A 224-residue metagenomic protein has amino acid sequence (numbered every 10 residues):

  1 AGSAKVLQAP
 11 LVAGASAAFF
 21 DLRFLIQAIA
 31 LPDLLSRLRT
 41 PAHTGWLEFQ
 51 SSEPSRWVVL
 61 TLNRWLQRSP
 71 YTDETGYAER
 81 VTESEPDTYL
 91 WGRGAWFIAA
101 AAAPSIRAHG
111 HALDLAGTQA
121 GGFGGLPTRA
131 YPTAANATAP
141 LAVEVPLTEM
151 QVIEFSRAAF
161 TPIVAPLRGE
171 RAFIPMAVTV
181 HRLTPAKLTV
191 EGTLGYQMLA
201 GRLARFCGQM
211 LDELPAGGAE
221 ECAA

Functional and structural regions predicted by a protein language model:
A1-G2, E213: Short acidic, S/G/P-rich loop/turn micro-motifs used as interaction or catalytic elements
G2-A142: Extended, regular secondary-structure scaffolds
E83-C222: Long, contiguous, structured domain-core segments that constitute the functional module of a protein
